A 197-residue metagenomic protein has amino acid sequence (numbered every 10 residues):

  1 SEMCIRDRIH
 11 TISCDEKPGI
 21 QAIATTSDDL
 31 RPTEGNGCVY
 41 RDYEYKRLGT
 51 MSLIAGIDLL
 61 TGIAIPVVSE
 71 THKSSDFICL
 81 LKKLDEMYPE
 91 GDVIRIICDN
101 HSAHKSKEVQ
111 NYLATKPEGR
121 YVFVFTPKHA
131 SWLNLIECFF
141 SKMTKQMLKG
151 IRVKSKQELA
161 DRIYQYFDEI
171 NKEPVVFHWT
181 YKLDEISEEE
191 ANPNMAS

Functional and structural regions predicted by a protein language model:
E2-I5: Short, small-residue-biased leader/transition segments that mark boundaries at the very start of proteins
D7-P18: Conserved catalytic palm subdomain of right-hand nucleotidyl-transferase polymerases, strongest for RNA-directed enzymes
S13-D15, G56, G62, L81 (+6 more regions): Mobile genetic element proteins and their domesticated derivatives, centered on retroelements and DNA transposons
I20-S27, K105-S106: Cytochrome P450 core scaffold surrounding the K-helix E-X-X-R motif and the conserved "meander" helix-loop region
T33-D92: Electropositive, glycine- and tryptophan-enriched low-complexity nucleic-acid-binding patches
Y40-Y45, T115-L135, I151-V153: RNase H-like polynucleotidyl transferase catalytic core
H72-K73, I96-E108, P127-L133: Acidic, metal-coordinating catalytic cores used for nucleic-acid/nucleotide bond scission and strand-transfer chemistry
E137-S197: C-terminal anion-handling pockets and recognition modules
